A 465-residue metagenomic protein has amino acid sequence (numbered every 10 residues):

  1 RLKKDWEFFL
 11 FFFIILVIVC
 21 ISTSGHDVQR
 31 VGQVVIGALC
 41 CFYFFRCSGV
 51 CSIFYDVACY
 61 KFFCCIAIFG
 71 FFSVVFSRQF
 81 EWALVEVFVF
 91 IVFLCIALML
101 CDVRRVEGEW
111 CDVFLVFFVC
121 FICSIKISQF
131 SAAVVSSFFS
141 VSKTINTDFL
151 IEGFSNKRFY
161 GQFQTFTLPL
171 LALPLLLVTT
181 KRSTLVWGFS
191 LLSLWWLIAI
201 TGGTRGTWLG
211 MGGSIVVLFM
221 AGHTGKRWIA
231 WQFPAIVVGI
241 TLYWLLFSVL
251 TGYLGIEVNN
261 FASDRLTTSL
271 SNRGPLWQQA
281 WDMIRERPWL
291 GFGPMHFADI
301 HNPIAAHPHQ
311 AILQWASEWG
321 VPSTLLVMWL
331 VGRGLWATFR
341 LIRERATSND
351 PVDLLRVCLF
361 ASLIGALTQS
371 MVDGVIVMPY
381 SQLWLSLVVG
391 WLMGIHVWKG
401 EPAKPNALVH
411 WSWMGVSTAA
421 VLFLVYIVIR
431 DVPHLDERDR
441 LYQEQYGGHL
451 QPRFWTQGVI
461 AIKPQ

Functional and structural regions predicted by a protein language model:
R1-F72, W82, V92, V103-V106 (+2 more regions): Transmembrane signal-anchor hairpin modules in multi-pass inner-membrane enzymes, especially those that act on
L2-W6, R46-Y60, L175-F189, G225-F233 (+1 more regions): Membrane-interface helix-loop-helix junctions at transmembrane boundaries of multi-pass membrane enzymes, predominantly
D5-I18, I36-Y43, F71, V92-C95 (+7 more regions): Alpha-helical transmembrane segments of multi-pass inner-membrane proteins
C65, D112-C123, L191, R227-S248 (+1 more regions): Hydrophobic alpha-helical membrane-interfacial segments at the cytosolic entry of transmembrane helices
F149-L150, A230-P234, Y243-P275, V432-Q445: Flexible juxtamembrane loops connecting transmembrane helices in multi-pass membrane enzymes that build or modify
T267, S271-A305, I312, W319-L326: TM-adjacent membrane-interface loops and short helices in multi-pass inner/ER membrane proteins
I304-T338, T368, D373: A conserved mid-to-late transmembrane alpha helix and its immediate loop/hinge that forms the functional core
V357-W411: Transmembrane alpha-helices of multi-pass inner-membrane enzymes
